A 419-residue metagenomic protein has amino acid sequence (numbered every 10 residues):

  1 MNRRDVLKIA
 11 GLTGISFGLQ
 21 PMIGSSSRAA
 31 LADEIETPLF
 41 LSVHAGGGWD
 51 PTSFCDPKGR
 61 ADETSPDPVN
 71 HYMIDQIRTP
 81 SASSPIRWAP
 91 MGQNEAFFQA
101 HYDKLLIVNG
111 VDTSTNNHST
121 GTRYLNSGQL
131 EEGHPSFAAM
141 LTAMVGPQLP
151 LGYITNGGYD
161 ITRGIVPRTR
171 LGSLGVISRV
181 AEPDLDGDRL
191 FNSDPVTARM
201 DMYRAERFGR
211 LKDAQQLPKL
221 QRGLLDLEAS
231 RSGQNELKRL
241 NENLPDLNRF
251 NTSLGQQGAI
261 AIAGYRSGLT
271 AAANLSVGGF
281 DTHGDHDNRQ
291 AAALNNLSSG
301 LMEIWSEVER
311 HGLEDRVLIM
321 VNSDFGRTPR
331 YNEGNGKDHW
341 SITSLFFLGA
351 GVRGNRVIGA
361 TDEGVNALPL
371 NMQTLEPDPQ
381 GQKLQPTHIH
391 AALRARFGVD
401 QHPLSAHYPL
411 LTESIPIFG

Functional and structural regions predicted by a protein language model:
M1-G419: Ligand-binding pockets and gating/stacking loops
